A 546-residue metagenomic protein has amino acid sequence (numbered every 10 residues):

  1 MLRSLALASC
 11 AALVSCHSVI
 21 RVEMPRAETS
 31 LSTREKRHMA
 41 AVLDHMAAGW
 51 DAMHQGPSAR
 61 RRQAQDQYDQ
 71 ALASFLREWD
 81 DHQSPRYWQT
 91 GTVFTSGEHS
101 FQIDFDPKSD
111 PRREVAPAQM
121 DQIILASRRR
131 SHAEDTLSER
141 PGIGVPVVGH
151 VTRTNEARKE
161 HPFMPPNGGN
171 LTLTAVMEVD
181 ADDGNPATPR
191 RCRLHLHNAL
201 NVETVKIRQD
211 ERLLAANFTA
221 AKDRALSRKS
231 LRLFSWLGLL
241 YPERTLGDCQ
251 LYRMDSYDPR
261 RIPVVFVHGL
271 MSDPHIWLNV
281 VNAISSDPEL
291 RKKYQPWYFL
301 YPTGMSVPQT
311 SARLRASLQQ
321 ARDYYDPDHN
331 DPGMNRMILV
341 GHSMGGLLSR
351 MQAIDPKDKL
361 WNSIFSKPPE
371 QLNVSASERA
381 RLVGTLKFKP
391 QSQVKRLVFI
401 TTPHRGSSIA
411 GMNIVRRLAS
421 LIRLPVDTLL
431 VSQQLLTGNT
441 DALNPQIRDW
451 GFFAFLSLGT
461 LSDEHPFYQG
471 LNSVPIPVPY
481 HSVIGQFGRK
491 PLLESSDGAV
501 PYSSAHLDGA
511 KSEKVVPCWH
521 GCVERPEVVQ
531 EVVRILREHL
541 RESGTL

Functional and structural regions predicted by a protein language model:
M1-A6: Bacterial N-terminal signal peptides that target proteins for export
S9-S15: Hydrophobic h-region of N-terminal signal peptides that target proteins for export in Gram-negative bacteria
C16-V264, D273-N279, Q295-Y298, R541 (+1 more regions): Flexible, membrane-associating and regulatory peripheral segments of lipid-active enzymes
S18, V22-M24, G49-A59, Q63 (+3 more regions): Serine-dependent carboxylesterase/thioesterase catalytic core of lipase-like alpha/beta-hydrolase/SGNH enzymes
R244, D255-P259, K387-R396, G451-H465: Alpha-helix-centered segments that form part of catalytic cores
Y257-P259, L290, D331-G333, V340-G341 (+3 more regions): Extracellular/periplasmic catalytic domains that process cell-envelope and extracellular macromolecules
L278-Y294: Short amphipathic alpha-helix adjacent to the substrate-entry channel of hydrolases
R423-L546: C-terminal subdomain of alpha/beta-hydrolase-fold enzymes, centered on the catalytic histidine and its supporting
